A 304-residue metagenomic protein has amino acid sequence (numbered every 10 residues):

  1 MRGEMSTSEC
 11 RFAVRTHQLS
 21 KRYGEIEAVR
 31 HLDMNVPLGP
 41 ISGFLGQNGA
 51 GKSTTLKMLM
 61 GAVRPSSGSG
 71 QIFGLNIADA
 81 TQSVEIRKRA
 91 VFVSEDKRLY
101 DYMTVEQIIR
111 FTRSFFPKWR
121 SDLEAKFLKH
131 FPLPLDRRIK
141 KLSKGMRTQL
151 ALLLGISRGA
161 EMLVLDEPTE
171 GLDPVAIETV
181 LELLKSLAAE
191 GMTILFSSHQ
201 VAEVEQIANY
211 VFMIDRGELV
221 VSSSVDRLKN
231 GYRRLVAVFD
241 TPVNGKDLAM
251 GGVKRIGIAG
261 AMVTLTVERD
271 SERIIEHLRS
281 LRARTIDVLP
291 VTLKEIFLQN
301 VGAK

Functional and structural regions predicted by a protein language model:
R2-T7, T266-K304: C-terminal coupling/interaction segments
R11-T16, K21-F196, V201-D215, V221: ABC transporter nucleotide-binding domains
S20, E106, V201, P242 (+2 more regions): Alpha-helix N-cap/helix-start and coil->helix boundary motif
T104, S224, L289-T292: Short loop/turn segments at beta->alpha junctions
F116, Y232, V301-K304: Conserved NTP-handling cores and scaffolds of large molecular machines
E167, F239, P290: Residues that line or immediately flank small-molecule/substrate-binding pockets and catalytic motifs
T179-R269: ABC transporter nucleotide-binding domain
